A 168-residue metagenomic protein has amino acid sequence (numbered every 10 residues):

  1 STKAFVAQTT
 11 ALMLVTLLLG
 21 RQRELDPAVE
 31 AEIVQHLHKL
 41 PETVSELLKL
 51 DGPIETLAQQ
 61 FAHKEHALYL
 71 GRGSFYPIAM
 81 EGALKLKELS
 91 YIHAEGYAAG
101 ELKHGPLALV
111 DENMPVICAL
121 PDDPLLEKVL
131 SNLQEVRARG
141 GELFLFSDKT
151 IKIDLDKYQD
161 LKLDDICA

Functional and structural regions predicted by a protein language model:
S1-A168: A SIS-like phosphosugar-recognition module
